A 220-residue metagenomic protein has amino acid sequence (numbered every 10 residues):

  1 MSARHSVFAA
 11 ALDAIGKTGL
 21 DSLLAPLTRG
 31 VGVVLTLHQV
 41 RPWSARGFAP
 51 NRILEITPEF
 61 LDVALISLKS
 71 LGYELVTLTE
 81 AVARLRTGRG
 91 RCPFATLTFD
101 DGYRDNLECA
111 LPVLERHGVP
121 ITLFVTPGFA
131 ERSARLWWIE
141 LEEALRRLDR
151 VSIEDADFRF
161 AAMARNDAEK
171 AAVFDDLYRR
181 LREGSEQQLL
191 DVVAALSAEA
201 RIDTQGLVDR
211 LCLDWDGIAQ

Functional and structural regions predicted by a protein language model:
M1-Q220: Catalytic alpha-helical scaffold of carbohydrate-active enzymes acting on polysaccharides/glycoconjugates
